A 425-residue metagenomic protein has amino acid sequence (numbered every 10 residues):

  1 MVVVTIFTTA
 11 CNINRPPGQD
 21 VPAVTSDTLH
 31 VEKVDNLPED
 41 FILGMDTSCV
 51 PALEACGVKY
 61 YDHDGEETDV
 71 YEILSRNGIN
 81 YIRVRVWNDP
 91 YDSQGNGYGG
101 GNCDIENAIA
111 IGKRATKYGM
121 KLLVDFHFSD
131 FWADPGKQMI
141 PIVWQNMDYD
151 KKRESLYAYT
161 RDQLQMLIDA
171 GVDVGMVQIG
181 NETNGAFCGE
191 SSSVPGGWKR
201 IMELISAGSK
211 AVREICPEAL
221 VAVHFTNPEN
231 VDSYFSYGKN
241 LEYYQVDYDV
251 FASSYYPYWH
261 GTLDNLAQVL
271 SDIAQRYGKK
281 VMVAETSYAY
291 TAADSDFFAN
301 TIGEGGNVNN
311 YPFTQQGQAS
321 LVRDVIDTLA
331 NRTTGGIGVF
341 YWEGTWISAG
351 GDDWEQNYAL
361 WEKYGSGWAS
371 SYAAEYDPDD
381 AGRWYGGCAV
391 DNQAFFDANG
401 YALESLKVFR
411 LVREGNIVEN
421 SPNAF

Functional and structural regions predicted by a protein language model:
F7-A10: C-terminal motif of bacterial Sec signal peptides marking the signal peptidase cleavage site
N12-N14: Bacterial signal peptide processing site
V21-A110, R114-K121, H127-S155, A252 (+1 more regions): N-terminal substrate-binding region of glycoside hydrolase catalytic domains
L29, K33, D272, T291-N307 (+4 more regions): Aromatic-rich peripheral "rim/lid" segments of glycoside hydrolase catalytic domains that contact and position glycan
M45, L74, A115, D125 (+6 more regions): Conserved, mostly hydrophobic/aromatic
S48-V50, W87-D89, H127-F131, I179-N184 (+4 more regions): Active-site beta-loop-alpha junctions enriched in small/polar residues
D64, T68-Y71, E214-L220, D232-V308 (+1 more regions): Glycoside hydrolase catalytic-domain groove-lining segments
G97-Y98, N102-I109, A133-N240, V246 (+2 more regions): Active-site cleft segment of glycoside hydrolase catalytic domains centered on the general acid/base Glu
